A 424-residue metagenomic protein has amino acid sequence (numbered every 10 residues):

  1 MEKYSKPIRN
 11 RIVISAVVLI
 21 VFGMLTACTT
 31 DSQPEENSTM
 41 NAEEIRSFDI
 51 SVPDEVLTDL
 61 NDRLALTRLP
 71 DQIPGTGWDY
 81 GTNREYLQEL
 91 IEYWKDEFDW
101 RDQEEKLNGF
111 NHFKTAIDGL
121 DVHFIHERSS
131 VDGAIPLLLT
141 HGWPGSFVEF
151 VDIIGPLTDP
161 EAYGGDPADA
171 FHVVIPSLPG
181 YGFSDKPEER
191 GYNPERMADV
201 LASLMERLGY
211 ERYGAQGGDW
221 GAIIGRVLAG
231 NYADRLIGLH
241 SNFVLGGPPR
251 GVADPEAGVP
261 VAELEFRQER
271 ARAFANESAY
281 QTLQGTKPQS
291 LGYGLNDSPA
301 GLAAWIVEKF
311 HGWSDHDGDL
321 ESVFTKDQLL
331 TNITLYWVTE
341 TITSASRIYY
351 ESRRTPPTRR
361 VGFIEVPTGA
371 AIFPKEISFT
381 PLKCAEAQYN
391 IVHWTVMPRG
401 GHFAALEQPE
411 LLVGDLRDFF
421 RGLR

Functional and structural regions predicted by a protein language model:
M24-A27: C-terminal motif of bacterial Sec signal peptides marking the signal peptidase cleavage site
L57-S129, Q328, W337, T343-T358: Non-catalytic accessory segments flanking enzyme active sites
W100-D102, G165, L178-Y192, R226: Glycine-rich "HGGG/HGxG" loop immediately N-terminal to the catalytic nucleophile of the alpha/beta-hydrolase
A134-G142: Short beta-strand element of the alpha/beta-hydrolase
P156, P160-Y163, E211-V259: Conserved hydrolase catalytic core segment
L157-F183: Conserved alpha/beta-hydrolase
E195-Y213: Conserved acidic catalytic loop of the alpha/beta-hydrolase fold
Q284-R424: C-terminal subdomain of alpha/beta-hydrolase-fold enzymes, centered on the catalytic histidine and its supporting
